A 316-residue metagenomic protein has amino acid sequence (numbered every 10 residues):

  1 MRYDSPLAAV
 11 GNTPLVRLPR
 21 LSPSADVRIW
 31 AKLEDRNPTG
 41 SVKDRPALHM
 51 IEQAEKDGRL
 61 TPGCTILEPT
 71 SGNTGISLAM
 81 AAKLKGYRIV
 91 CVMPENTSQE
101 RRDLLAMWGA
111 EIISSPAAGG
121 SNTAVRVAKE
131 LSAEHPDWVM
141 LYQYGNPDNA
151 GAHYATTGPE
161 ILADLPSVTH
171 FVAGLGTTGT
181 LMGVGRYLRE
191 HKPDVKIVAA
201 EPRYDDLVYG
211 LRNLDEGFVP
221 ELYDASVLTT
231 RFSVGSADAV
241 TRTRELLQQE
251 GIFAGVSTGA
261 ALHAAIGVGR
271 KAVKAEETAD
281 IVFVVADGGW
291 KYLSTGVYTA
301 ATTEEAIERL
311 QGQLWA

Functional and structural regions predicted by a protein language model:
M1-A316: PLP-dependent amino-acid enzyme catalytic core
